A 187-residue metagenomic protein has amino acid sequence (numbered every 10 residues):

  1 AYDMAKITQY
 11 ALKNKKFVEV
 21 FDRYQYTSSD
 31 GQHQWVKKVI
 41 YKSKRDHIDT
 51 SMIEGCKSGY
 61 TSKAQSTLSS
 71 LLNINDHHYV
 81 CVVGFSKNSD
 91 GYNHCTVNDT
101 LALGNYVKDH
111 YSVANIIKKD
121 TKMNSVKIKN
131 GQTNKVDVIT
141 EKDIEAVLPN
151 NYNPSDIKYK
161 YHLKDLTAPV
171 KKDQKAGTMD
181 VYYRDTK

Functional and structural regions predicted by a protein language model:
Y2-K187: Domain-terminus/edge residues, biased toward the C-terminal soluble/receptor-binding domains of extracytoplasmic
